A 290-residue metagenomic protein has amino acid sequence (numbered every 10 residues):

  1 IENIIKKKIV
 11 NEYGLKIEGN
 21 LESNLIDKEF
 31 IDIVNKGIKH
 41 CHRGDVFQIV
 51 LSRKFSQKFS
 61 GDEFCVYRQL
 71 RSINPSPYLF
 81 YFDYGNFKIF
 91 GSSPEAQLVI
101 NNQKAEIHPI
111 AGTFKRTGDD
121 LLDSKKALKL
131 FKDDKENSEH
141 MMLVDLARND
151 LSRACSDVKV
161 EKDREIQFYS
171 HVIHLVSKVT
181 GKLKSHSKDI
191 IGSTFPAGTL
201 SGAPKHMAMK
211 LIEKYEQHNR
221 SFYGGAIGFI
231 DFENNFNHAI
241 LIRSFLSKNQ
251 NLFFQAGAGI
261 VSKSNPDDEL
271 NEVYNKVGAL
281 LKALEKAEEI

Functional and structural regions predicted by a protein language model:
I1-I290: Extended alpha-helical targeting/anchoring segments, especially N-terminal organellar/secretory targeting helices
